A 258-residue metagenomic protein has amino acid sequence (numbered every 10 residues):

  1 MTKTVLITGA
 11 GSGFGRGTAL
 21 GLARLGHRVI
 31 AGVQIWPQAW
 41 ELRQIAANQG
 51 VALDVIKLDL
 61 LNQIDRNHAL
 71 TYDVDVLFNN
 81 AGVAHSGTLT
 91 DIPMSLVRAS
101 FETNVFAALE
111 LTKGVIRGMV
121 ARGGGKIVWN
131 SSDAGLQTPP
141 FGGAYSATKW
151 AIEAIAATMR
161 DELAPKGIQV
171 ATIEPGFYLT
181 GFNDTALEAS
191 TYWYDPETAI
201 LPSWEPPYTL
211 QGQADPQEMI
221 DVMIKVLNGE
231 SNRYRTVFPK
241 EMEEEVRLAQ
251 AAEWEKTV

Functional and structural regions predicted by a protein language model:
G11-G13: Conserved glycine-rich cofactor-binding loop
L25-E41: Conserved glycine-rich Rossmann-like NAD(P)H-binding loop of the short-chain dehydrogenase/reductase
T88-L89, L96-R98: Substrate-binding pocket helix/loop in short-chain dehydrogenase/reductase
I92, T138-S146, T158: Active-site loop-to-helix junction immediately N-terminal to the catalytic Tyr of the SDR YXXXK motif in Rossmann-fold
T112, T148: Active-site helix of classical SDR
S132: Residue(s) in the substrate-gating loop at a strand-loop-helix junction that position the organic substrate next
P165-R233: SDR active-site lid
